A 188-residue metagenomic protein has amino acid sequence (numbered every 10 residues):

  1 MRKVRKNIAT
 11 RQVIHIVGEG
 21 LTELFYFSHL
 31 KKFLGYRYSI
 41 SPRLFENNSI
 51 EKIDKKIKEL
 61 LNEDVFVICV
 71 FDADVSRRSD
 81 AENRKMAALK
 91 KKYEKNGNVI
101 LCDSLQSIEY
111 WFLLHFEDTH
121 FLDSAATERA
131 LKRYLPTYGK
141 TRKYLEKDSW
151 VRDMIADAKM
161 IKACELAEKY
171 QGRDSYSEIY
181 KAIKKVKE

Functional and structural regions predicted by a protein language model:
R2-V13, L24-P42, D54-I68, A73-E188: C-terminal accessory helical subdomains adjacent to catalytic cores in phosphodiester- and nucleotide-handling enzymes
I16: Conserved SAM-binding loop
E19-G20: Helix N-cap/beta->alpha junction signal
E46-I50: Eukaryotic endosomal/vacuolar membrane-trafficking regulators centered on PX-domain-mediated PI3P pathways
